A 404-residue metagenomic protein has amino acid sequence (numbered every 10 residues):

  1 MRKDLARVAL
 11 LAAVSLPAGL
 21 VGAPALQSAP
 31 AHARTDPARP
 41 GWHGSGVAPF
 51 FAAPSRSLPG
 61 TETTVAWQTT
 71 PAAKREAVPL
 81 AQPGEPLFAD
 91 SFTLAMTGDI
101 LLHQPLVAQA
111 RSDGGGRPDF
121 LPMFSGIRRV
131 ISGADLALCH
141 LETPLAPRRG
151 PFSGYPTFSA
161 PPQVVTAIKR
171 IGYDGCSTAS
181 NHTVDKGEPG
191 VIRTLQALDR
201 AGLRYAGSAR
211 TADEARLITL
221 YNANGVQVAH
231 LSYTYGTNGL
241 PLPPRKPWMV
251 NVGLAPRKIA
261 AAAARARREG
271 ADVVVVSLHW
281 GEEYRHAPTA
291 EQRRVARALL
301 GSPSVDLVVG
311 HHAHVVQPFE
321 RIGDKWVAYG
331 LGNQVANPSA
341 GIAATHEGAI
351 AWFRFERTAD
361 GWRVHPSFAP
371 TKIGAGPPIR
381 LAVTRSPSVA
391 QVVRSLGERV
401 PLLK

Functional and structural regions predicted by a protein language model:
R2-A31: Secretory targeting and sorting signals
P24-Q27, P54, P59: Long, non-catalytic terminal segments
D36, G41, G46-F51, L58-K404: Acidic, metal/ion-coordinating pockets
